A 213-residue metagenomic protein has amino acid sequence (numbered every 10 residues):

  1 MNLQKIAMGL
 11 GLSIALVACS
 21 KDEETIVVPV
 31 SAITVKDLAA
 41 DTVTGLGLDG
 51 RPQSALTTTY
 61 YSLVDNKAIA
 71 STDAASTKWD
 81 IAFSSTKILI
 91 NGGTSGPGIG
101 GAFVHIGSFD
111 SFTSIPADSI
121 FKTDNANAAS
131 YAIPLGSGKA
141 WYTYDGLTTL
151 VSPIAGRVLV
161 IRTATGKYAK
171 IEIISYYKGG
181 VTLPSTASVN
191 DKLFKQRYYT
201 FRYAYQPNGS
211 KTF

Functional and structural regions predicted by a protein language model:
M1-A7: Bacterial N-terminal signal peptides that target proteins for export
M8-L12: Hydrophobic alpha-helical targeting segments used for export or membrane insertion
A15-A18: C-terminal motif of bacterial Sec signal peptides marking the signal peptidase cleavage site
S20-F213: Surface-exposed, beta-sheet-biased, low-hydrophobicity segments with strongly acidic/polar composition
